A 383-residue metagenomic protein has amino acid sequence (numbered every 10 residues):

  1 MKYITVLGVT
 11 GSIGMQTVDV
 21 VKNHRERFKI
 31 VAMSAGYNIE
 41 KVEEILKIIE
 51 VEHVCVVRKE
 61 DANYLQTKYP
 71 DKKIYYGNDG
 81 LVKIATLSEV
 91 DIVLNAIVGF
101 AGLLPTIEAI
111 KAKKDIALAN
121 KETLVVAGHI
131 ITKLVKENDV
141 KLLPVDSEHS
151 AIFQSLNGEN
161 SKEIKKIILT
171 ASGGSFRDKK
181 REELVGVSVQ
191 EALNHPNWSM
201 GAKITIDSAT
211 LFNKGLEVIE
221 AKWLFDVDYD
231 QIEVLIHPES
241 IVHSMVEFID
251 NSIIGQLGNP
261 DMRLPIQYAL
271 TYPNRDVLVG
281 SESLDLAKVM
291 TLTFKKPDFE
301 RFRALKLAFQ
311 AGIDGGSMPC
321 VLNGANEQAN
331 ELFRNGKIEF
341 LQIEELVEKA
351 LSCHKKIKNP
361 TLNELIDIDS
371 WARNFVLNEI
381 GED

Functional and structural regions predicted by a protein language model:
M1-D383: Catalytic, metal-anchored helix/loop core of enzyme active sites in primary metabolism
